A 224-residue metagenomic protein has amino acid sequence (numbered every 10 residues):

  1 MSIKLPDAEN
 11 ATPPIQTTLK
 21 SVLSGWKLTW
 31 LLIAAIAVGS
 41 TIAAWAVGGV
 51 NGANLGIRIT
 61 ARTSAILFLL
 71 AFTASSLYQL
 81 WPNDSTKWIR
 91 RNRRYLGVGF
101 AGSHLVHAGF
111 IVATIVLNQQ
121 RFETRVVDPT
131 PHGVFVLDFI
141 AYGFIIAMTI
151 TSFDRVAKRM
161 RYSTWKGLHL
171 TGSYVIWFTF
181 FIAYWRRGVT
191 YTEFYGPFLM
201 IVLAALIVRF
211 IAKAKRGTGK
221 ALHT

Functional and structural regions predicted by a protein language model:
S2-T224: Membrane-embedded alpha-helical bundles that constitute the cytochrome b-like, heme-associated redox core of multi-pass
